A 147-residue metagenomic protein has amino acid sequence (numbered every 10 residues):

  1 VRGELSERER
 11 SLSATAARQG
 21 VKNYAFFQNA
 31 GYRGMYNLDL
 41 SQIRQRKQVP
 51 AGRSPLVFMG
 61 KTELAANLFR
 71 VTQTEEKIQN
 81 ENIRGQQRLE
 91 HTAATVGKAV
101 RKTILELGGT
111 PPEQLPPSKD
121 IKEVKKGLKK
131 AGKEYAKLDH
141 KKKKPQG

Functional and structural regions predicted by a protein language model:
V1-G147: Positively charged, phosphate-engaging catalytic surfaces used for nucleic-acid and nucleotide handling
